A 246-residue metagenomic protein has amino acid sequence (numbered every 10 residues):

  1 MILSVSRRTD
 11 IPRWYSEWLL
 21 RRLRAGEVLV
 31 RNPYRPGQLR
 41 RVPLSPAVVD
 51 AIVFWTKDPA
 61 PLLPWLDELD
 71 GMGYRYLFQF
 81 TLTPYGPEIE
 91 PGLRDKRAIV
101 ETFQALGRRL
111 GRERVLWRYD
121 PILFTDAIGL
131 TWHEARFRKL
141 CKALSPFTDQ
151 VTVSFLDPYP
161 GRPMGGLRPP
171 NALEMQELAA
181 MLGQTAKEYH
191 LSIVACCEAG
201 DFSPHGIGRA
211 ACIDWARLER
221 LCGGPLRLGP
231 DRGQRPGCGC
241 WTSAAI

Functional and structural regions predicted by a protein language model:
M1-I89, K96-R112: Conserved Radical SAM active-site core
R8-D10, W55-K57, T81-Y85, D120-F124 (+2 more regions): Active-site beta-loop-alpha junctions enriched in small/polar residues
Y85-L93, P121-T131, P163-N171: Surface-exposed cleft-lining segments at the edges of enzyme active sites
L93-K96, G165-L167, I207-I213: Short, surface-exposed amphipathic charged segments that create phosphate/polyanion-binding patches used for binding
A98-P163, A180-C197: Conserved C-terminal portion of the radical SAM core fold that forms the substrate/S-adenosylmethionine-binding
I99-T102, P170-E174: A polyampholytic, Gly/Pro-enriched intrinsically disordered region
M175-I246: C-terminal accessory extensions appended to soluble enzyme cores
